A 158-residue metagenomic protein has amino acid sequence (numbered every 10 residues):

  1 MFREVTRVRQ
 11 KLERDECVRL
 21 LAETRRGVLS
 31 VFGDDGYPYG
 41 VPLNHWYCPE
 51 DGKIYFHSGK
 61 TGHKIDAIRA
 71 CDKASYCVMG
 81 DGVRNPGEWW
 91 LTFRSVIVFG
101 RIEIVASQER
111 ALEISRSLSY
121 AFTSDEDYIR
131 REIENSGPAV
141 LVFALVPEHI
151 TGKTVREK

Functional and structural regions predicted by a protein language model:
M1-A22: Extreme N-terminal tail/first-helix region
F2-R9, V83-K158: Charged, gly/pro-rich active-site loop segments
K11-L12, E23-V28, D125-Y128: Short Pro/Gly-enriched beta-strand edge/turn motifs at strand-loop
R14, T61-G62: Structural motif corresponding to alpha-helix initiation and N-cap regions
L20-L21, A67-I68, L118: A generic structural signal for nonpolar/aromatic side chains embedded in well-ordered alpha-helices
T24-K60, Y76: Short beta-strand segments
T61, A70-A74, R116, Y120-S124: Short, intrinsically disordered, mixed-charge
H63-L91: Helix-adjacent hinge/juxtasegments
